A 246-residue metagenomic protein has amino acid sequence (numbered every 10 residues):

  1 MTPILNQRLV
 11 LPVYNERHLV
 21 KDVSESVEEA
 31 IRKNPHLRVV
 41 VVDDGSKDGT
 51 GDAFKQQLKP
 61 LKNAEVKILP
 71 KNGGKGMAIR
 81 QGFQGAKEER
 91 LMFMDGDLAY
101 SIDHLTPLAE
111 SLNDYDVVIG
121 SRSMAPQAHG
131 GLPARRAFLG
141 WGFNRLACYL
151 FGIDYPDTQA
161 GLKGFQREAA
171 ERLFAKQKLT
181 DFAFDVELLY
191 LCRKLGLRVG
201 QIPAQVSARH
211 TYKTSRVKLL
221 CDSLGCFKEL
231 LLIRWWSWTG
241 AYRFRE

Functional and structural regions predicted by a protein language model:
N6-R8, R38, E187: Cell-envelope/extracellular polymer assembly enzymes that use nucleotide-activated donors
E16-I31: Short, well-formed alpha-helical segments that are part of the catalytic scaffolds of diverse glycosyltransferases
H18-D22, D48-Q57: Acidic helix N-cap motif at the loop->helix transition within catalytic regions of sugar-transfer enzymes
L37-V40, G51-G85: Conserved donor nucleotide-binding strand/loop of the catalytic core
D43-D52, L98: A conserved acidic beta->alpha catalytic loop
K71-G85, R90, I102-F182, A208-F227 (+1 more regions): Acceptor/aglycone-binding surface of glycosyltransferases and processive sugar-polymer synthases
I153-D154, K178-T180, L189-S207: Catalytic donor-sugar/metal-binding loop of nucleotide-sugar-dependent glycosyltransferases
